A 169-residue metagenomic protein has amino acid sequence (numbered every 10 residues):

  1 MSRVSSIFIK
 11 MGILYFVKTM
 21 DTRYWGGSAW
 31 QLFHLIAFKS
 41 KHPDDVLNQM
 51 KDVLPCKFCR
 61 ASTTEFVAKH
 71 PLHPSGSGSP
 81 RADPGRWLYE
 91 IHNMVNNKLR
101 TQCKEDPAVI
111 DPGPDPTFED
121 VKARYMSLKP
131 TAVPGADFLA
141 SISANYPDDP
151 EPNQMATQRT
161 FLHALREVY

Functional and structural regions predicted by a protein language model:
S2-Y169: Aromatic-rich, lipid-facing transmembrane alpha helices and their immediate juxtamembrane interface loops in integral
